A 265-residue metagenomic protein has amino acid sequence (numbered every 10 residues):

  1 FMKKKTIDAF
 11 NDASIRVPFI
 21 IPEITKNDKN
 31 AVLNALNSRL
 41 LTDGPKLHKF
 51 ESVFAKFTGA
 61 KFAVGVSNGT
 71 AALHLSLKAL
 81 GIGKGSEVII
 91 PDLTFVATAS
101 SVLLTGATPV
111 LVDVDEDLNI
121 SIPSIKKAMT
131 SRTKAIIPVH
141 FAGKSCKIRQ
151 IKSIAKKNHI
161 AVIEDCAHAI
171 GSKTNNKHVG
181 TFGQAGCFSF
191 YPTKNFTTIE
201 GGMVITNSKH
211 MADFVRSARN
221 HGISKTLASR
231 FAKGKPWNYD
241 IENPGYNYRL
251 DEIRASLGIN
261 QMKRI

Functional and structural regions predicted by a protein language model:
F1-L41, P45, D240-E242: N-terminal "arm"/small-domain region of PLP-dependent enzymes with the aminotransferase-like
I21-P22, F141, N243, M262: Conserved donor-binding loops in enzymes that form glycosidic bonds
K26-N37, P45-G59, P123-S131, R149-H159 (+2 more regions): Replace "anionic and nucleotidyl ligands
L40-E87, S101-T105, V110-V112, K177: Phosphate-binding glycine-rich loop
T58, G83, S131, G180-T181 (+2 more regions): Structured loop/turn residues at beta-strand edges in well-structured enzyme cores
K78-C166, K173: PLP-dependent aminotransferase-like
A169-N175, F182-I265: Active-site region of PLP-dependent enzymes
